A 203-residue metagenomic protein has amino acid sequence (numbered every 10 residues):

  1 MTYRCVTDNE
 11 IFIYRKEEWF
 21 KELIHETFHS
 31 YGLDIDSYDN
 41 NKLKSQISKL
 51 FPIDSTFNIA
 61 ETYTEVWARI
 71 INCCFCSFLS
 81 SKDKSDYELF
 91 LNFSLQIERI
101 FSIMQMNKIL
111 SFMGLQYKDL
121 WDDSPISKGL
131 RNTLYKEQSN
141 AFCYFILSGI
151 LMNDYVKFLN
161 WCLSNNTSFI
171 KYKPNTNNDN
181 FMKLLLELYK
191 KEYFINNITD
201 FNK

Functional and structural regions predicted by a protein language model:
M1-T7, Y14-E17, L43-L130, L134-K136: Metalloprotease/metallohydrolase-associated module, dominated by Zn2+-dependent proteases
N9-Y14, E18-E22, S30: A recognition module on extended beta-rich or small alphabeta surfaces enriched in W/G with H and D/E
K21-I35, A68: Active-site recognition of the HExxH zinc-binding catalytic motif
T27, Y31, I71-F75, G149-I150: Generic structural signal for hydrophobic core residues of well-folded globular domains
Y31-L33, N40, S80: Intrinsically disordered, low-complexity regions enriched in proline, serine, glycine and charged residues
S37-Y38, P52: Acidic, Ser/Thr- and Gly/Pro-rich intrinsically disordered linkers and low-complexity segments that flank or connect
K84-K203: Long, compositionally biased intrinsically disordered regions
